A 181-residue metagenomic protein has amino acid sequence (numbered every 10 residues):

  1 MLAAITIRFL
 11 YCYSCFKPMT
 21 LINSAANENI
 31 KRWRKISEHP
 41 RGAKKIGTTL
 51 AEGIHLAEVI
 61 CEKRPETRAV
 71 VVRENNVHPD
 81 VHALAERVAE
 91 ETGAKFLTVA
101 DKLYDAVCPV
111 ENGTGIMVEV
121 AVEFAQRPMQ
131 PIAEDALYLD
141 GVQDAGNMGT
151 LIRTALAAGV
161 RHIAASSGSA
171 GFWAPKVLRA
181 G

Functional and structural regions predicted by a protein language model:
I5-I7: N-terminal amphipathic/hydrophobic targeting modules at extreme N-termini, encompassing cleavable Sec/SRP-type signal
C12-P79, A170: Boundary-proximal intrinsically disordered activation/regulatory segments immediately upstream of a helical core
W33-I36, V107, G181: A generic structural signal for nonpolar/aromatic side chains embedded in well-ordered alpha-helices
H55, E62, E91, L97 (+3 more regions): RNA substrate-binding interface of SAM-dependent RNA methyltransferases
D80-E91: Short, aromatic/basic amphipathic alpha-helical patches
A89-D105, P109: A glycine-rich helix N-cap at a beta->alpha junction
C108-M117: A glycine-rich, Thr/Ser-enriched phosphate-binding loop motif common to dinucleotide/cofactor-binding enzymes
